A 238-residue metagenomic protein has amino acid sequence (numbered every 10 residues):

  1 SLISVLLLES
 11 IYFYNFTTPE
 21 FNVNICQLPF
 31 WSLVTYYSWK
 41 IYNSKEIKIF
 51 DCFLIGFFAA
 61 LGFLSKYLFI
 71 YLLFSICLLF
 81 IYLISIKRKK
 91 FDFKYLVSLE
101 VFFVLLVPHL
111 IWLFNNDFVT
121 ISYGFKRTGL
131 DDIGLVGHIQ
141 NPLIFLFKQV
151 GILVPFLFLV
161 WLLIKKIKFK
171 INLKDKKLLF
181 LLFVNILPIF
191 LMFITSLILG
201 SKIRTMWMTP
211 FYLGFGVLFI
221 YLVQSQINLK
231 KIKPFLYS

Functional and structural regions predicted by a protein language model:
L2-L6, C52-F53, I70, Y95-E100 (+4 more regions): Hydrophobic alpha-helical transmembrane segments
S4-Y12, A59, F63: Short helix- or helix-capping micro-motifs that position conserved polar/aromatic residues at function-defining sites
S10, I25-L33, L73-F74, V150 (+2 more regions): Membrane-embedded alpha-helical segments of multi-pass membrane proteins, especially the transmembrane helices
F16-Q27: Short acidic/glycine- and proline-prone juxtamembrane loop motifs at membrane-interface regions of multi-pass membrane
V34-D51: Membrane-interface transmembrane helices that cradle and orient dolichyl/undecaprenyl
L61, L73-L178, P188-I198: Transmembrane-lumen/periplasm boundary regions of multi-pass, lipid-linked membrane glycan transferases
L197-P234: Hydrophobic/aromatic-rich transmembrane helices and adjacent perimembrane loops
